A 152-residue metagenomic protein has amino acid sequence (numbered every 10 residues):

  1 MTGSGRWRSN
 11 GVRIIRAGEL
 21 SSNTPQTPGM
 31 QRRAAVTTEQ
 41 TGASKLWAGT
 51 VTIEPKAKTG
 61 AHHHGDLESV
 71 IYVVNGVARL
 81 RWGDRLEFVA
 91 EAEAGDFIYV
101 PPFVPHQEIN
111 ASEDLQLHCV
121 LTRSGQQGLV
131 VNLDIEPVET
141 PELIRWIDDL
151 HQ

Functional and structural regions predicted by a protein language model:
M1-K45, G60, V130-Q152: A short, N-terminal "cap"/entry segment at the start of jelly-roll beta-barrel domains of the cupin/DSBH fold
R32, G49-G65: Conserved short histidine dyad/triad with adjacent acidic residue
Q40-S44, I53-K58, N75-R79, G125-Q127: Short, charged/polar surface micro-motifs in flexible loops or helix N-caps
Q40-T41, D66, R85, E113-D114: Short strand-connecting beta-turns/loops that link adjacent beta-strands
S44-L46, H63-H64, A92, A111-E113: Short glycine/proline-enriched turns and hinge-like loops at secondary-structure junctions
K58, L67-A94, V104: A short beta-strand-loop-beta hairpin characteristic of the jelly-roll/cupin
E91-A94, P102-L129: Ligand-binding loop in jelly-roll beta-barrel domains
